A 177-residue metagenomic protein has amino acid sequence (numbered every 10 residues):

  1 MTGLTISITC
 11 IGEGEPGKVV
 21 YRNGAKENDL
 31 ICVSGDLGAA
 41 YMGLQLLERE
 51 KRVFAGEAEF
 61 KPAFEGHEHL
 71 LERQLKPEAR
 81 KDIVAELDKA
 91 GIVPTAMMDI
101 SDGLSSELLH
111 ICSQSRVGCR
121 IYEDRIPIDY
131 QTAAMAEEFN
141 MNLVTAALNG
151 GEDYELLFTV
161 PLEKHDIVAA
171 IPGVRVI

Functional and structural regions predicted by a protein language model:
M1-G17, K89, V93-I177: Glycine-/charge-enriched secondary-structure boundary and capping motifs
M1-R52: Glycine-rich anion-binding loops of enzyme active sites
T2-G3, A40, L47, A63-L70 (+1 more regions): Active-site-proximal beta-alpha loop/turn segments in soluble metabolic enzymes
N23, S34-D36, E72-K76, M97-I100 (+2 more regions): Glycine- and other small-residue-rich loops at beta-strand/loop junctions that grip anionic moieties
L30, D36, G43-L46, E86-K89 (+2 more regions): Alpha-helical scaffold segments in soluble metabolic enzymes
L44-L47, L70-L71, T132-A136: Generic structural signal of hydrophobic/aromatic residues within well-ordered alpha-helices of folded domains
F54-E78: A short, charged helix-loop
K76-L87: A short, well-structured juxtamembrane/interface segment
